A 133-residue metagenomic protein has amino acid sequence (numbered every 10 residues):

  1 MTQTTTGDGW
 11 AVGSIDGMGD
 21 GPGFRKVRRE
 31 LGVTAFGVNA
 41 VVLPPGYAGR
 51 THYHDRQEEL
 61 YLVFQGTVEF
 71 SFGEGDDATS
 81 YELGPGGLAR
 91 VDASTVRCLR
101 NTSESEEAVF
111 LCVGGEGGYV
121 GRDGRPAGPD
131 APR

Functional and structural regions predicted by a protein language model:
M1-A35, A40, R50, G121-R133: A short, N-terminal "cap"/entry segment at the start of jelly-roll beta-barrel domains of the cupin/DSBH fold
G19, L31-A35, D55, L83 (+1 more regions): A generic fold-level signal
R28-G37, Y47-L62, D76: A short beta-loop-beta micro-motif enriched in histidine and acidic residues
A40-P44, D55-F70, E74, V113-E116: Short, conserved beta-strand element in jelly-roll/cupin
A48-R50, E69, G87-A89, A93-L99: Histidine-centered metal-chelating micro-motifs
Y53-D55, A93, T102-E104: Short glycine/proline-enriched turns and hinge-like loops at secondary-structure junctions
E74-S94: Short acidic-glycine-tyrosine-enriched beta hairpin
C98-R133: Double-stranded beta-helix
